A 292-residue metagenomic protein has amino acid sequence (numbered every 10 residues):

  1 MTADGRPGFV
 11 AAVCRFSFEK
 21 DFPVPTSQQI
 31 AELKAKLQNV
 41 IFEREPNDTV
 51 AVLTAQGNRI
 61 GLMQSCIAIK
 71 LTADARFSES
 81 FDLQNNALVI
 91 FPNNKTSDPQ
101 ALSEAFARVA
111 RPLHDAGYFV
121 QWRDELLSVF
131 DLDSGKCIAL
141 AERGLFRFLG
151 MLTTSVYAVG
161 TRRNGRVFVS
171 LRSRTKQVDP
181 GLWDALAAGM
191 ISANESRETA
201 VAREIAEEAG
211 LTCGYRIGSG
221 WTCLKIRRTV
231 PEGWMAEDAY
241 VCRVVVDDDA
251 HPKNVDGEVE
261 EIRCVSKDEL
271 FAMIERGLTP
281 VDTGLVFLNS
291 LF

Functional and structural regions predicted by a protein language model:
T2-L182, M190-R203, L211-H251, K267-L278 (+1 more regions): N-terminal leader/linker segments that precede catalytic domains of diphosphate-processing enzymes
E207: Catalytic-pocket segment enriched in acidic/His residues
K253-E258: Short glycine-enriched loop/turn motifs at secondary-structure junctions
C264: Short aromatic/basic micro-patch
